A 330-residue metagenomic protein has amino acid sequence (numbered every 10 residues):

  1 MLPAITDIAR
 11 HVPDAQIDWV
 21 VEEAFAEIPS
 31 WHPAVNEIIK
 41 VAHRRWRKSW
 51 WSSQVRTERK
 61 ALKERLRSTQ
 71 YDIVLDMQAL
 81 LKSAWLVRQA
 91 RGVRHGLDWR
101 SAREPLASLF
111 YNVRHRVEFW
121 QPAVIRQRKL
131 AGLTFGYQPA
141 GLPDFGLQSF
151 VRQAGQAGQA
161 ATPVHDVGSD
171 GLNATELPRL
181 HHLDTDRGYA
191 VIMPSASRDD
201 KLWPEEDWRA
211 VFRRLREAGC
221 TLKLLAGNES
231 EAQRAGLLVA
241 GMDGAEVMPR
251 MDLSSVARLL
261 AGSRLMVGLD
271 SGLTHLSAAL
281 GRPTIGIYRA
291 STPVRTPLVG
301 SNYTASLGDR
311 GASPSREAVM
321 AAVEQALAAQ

Functional and structural regions predicted by a protein language model:
M1-Q330: Catalytic machinery of carbohydrate-active enzymes, primarily nucleotide-sugar-dependent glycosyltransferases
